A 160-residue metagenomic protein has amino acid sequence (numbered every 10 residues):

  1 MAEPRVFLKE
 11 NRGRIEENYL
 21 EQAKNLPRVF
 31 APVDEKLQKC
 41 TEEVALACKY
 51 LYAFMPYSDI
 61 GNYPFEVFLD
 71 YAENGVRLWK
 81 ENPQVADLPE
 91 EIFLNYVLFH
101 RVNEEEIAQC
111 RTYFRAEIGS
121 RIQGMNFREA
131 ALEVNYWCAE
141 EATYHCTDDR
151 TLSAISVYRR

Functional and structural regions predicted by a protein language model:
M1-S120: Linear, non-domain "peripheral" regions
E90-R159: Secondary-structure boundary elements
